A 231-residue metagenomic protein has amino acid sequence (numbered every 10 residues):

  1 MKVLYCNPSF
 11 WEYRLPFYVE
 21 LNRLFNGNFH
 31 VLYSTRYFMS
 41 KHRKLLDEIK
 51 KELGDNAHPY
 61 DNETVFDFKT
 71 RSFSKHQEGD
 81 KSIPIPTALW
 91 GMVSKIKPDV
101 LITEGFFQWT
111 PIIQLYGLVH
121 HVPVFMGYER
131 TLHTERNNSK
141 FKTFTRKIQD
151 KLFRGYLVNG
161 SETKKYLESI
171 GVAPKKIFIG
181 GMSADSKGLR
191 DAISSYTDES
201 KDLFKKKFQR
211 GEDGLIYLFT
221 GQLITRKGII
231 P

Functional and structural regions predicted by a protein language model:
M1-E63, I96: N-terminal subdomain of nucleotide-sugar transferases
L4, E199-D202, G211-K227: Conserved donor-binding/catalytic core segment of Leloir-type glycosyltransferases
C6, N159, G180, F219-G221: Short hydrophobic "strand-cap" motifs at the C-terminus of beta-strands
W11, L53, D185, Q222-R226: Nucleotide-sugar-dependent glycosyltransferase donor-binding/catalytic pocket residues
E12-L15, P86-T87, P98-H120: An aromatic- and histidine-rich active-site surface loop
D55-T87: A short, charged, and often flexible helix/loop element on the N-terminal side of the glycosyltransferase catalytic
E104, V122-K140, L152-G155, N159: A short, histidine- and acid-enriched strand-loop-helix "catalytic/donor-clamping" loop that lines the nucleotide-sugar
K151-L203, R210: Donor nucleotide-sugar binding/catalytic pocket of nucleotide-sugar-dependent glycosyltransferases
